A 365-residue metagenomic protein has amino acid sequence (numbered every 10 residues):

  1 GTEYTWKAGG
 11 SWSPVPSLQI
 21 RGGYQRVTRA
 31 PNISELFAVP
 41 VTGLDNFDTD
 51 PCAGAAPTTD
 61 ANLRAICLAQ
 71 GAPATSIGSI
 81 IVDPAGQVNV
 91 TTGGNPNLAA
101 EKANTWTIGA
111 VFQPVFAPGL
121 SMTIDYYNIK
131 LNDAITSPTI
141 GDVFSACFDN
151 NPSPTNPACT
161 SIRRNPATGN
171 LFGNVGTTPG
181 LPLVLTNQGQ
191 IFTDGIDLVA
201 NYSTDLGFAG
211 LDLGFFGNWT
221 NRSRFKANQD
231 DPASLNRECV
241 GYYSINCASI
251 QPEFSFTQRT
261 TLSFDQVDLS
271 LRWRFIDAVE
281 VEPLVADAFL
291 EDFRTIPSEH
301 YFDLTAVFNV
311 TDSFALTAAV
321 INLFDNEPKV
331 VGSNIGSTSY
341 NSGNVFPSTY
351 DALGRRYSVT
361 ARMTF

Functional and structural regions predicted by a protein language model:
G1-A61, I66-C67, T91-T107, V111-A117 (+1 more regions): Structural signature of Gram-negative outer-membrane beta-barrels, strongest in the C-terminal barrel of TonB-dependent
T2-Y4, T92, K102-W106, F192-I196 (+3 more regions): Residues that define the transmembrane beta-barrel architecture of outer-membrane proteins
A8-W12, G22, I108-F112, L198-Y202 (+6 more regions): Residues on the lipid-exposed face of transmembrane beta-strands in outer-membrane beta-barrel proteins
P16-I20, A117-M122, F208-L211, Q266-S270 (+2 more regions): Repeated loop/turn-to-beta-strand initiation elements of outer-membrane beta-barrel proteins
Y24-A30, F37-V39, N104-W106, P114 (+7 more regions): Transmembrane beta-strands of outer-membrane beta-barrel pores
R26-S76, M122, N128-T168: A surface-exposed, glycine/aromatic-enriched loop/edge motif typical of exported proteins
S121, D125-L284: Gram-negative outer-membrane beta-barrel transporters
K130-N132, N221-R224, W273-L284, V307-F365: C-terminal beta-signal and adjacent terminal beta-strands/loops of Gram-negative outer-membrane beta-barrel proteins
